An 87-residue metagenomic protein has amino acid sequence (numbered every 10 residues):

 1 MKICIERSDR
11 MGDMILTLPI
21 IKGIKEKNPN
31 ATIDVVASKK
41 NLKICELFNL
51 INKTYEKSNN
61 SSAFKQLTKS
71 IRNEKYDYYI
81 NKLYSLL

Functional and structural regions predicted by a protein language model:
M1-L87: Catalytic machinery of carbohydrate-active enzymes, primarily nucleotide-sugar-dependent glycosyltransferases
